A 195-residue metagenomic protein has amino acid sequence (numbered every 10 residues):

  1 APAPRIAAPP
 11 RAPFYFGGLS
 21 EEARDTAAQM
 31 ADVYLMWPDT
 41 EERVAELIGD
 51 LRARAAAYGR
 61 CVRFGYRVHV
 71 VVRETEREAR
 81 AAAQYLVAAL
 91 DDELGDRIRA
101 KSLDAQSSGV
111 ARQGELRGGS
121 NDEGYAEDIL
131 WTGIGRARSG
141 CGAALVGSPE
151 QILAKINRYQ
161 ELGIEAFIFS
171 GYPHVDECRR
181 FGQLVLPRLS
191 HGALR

Functional and structural regions predicted by a protein language model:
A1-A7, D39-E161, S190-L194: An alpha-helical appendage that flanks or caps ligand/catalytic pockets
A8-P13: A local structural motif
F14-G17, D32-M36, V62-V68, F167-S170: Hydrophobic faces of well-ordered beta-strands that scaffold small-molecule active sites in alpha/beta enzyme cores
R24-A28, N157: Alpha-helical segments flanking ligand/cofactor-binding loops in enzyme cores
Q29-M30, L162: Structural motif
P38-E41, F169-G182: Glycine-rich, proline-tolerant flexible connector loops at the mouths of alpha/beta enzymes
